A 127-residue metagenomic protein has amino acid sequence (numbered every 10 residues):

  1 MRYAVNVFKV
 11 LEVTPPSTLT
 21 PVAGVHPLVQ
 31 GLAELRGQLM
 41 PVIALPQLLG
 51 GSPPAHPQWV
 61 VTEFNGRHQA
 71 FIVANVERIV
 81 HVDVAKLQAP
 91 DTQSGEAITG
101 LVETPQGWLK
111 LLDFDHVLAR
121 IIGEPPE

Functional and structural regions predicted by a protein language model:
M1-E127: An acidic, low-aromatic, low-complexity terminal/linker signal
